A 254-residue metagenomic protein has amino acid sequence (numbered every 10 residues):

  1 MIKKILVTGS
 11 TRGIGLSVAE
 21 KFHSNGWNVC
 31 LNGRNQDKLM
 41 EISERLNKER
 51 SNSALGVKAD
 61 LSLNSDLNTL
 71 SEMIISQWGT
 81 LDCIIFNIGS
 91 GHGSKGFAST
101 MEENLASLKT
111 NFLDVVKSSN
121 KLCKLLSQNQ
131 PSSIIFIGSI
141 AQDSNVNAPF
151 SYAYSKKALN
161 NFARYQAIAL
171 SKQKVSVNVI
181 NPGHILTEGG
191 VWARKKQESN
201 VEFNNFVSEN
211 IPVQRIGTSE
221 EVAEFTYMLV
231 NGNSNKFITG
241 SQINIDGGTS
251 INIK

Functional and structural regions predicted by a protein language model:
T11-R12: Conserved glycine-rich cofactor-binding loop
N25-I42: Conserved glycine-rich Rossmann-like NAD(P)H-binding loop of the short-chain dehydrogenase/reductase
N68, G89-L105, A148-S151, V191: Conserved mid-core segment of classical short-chain dehydrogenase/reductases
S133-K172, H184-I185: Catalytic loop of short-chain dehydrogenase/reductase
S171, S176, F237-T239: Short, small/polar-rich loop/turn modules that mediate ligand/substrate recognition or access, typified
K172, I185-N210, I253-K254: A glycine/serine/threonine-rich, flexible loop-to-helix segment that serves as the NAD(P) cofactor-binding "lid"
N233-K254: Short C-terminal tail/terminal secondary-structure segment of NAD(P)H-dependent dehydrogenase/reductase domains
